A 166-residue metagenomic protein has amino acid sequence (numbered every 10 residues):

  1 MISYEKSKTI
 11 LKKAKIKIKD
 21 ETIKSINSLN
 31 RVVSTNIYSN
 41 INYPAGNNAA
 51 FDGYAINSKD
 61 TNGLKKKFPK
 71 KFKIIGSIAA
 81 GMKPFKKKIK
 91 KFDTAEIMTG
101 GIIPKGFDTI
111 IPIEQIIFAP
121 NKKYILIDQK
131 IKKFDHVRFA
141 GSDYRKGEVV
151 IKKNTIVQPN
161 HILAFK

Functional and structural regions predicted by a protein language model:
M1-K66: Short, low-complexity N-terminal leaders and the immediately following helix N-cap/first helix
S58-K166: Short, glycine/charged-enriched hinge/interface segments at domain edges or termini
